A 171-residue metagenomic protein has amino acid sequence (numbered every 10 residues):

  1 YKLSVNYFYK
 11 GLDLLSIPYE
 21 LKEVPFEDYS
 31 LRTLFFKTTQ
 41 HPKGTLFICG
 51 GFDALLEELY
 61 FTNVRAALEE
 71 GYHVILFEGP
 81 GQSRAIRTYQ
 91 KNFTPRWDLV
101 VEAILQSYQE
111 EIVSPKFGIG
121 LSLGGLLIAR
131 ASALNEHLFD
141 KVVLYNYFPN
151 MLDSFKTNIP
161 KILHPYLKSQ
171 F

Functional and structural regions predicted by a protein language model:
K2-G44: N-terminal cap/lid segment of alpha/beta-hydrolase-fold proteins
Q40-K43, I48-L55: Active-site glycine-rich loops that stabilize anionic/oxyanionic intermediates across multiple enzyme folds
C49, F77-G79, Y145: Alpha/beta-hydrolase
F52-R65: The serine-hydrolase catalytic nucleophile loop
A67-A85: Conserved alpha/beta-hydrolase
E78, P115-G118, K141-V143: Residue in the alpha/beta-hydrolase core beta-strand immediately N-terminal to the catalytic nucleophile
Q90-I112, K116, L123, L127: Alpha/beta-hydrolase active-site loop
L134-F171: Hydrolase active-site cap/lid region
